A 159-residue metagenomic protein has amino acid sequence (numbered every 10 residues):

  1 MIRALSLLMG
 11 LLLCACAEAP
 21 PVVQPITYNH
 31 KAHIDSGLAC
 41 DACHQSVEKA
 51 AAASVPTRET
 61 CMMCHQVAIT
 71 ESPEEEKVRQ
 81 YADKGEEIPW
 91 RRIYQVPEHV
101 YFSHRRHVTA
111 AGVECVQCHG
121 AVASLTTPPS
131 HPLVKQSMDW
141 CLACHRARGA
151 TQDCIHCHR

Functional and structural regions predicted by a protein language model:
M1-S6: Bacterial N-terminal signal peptides that target proteins for export
L13-A15: C-terminal motif of bacterial Sec signal peptides marking the signal peptidase cleavage site
A19-P20, I93: Short, flexible turn/loop "capping" segments at secondary-structure junctions
P20-E74, S103-R159: Sequence context surrounding c-type heme c attachment/ligation sites in exported
S72-D83: Surface-exposed beta-loop interaction hotspot
D83-V108: Alpha-helix-centered segments that form part of catalytic cores
